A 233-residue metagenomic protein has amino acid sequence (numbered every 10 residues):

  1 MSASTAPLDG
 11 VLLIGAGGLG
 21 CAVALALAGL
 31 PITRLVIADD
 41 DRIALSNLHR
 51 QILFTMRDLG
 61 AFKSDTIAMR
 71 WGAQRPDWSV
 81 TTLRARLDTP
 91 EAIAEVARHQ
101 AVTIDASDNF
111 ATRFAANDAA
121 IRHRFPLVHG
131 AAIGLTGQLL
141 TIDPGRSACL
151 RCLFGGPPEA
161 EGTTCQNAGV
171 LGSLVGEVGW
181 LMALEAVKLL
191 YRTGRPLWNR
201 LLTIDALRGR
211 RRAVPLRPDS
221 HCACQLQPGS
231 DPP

Functional and structural regions predicted by a protein language model:
M1-P233: Adenine nucleotide-associated cytosolic modules
